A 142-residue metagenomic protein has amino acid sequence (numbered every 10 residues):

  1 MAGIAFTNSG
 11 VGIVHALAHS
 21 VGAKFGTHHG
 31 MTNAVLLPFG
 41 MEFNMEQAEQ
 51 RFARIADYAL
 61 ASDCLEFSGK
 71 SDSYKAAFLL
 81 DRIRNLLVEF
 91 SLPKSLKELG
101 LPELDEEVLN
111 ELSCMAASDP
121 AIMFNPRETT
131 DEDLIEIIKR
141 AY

Functional and structural regions predicted by a protein language model:
M1-N8, H19-G22: Glycine-rich phosphate/diphosphate-binding loops and the adjacent beta-loop-alpha structural elements that coordinate
A2-G3, L17, L37, I83 (+3 more regions): Short alpha-helical scaffolding segments that buttress acidic/His motifs in well-ordered protein cores
I4-T7, V11, E42, V88 (+1 more regions): Charged/polar positions within long, soluble alpha-helices
N8-V14, F67-K70, L92-L99, M123-D131: Flexible, glycine/charged-enriched surface loops at secondary-structure junctions
V11-A18, F25-G30: Histidine-centered catalytic micro-motifs
K24-V108: Gly/Pro-rich interdomain helix-loop hinge
E103-Y142: Short, amphipathic C-terminal "tail helix"
